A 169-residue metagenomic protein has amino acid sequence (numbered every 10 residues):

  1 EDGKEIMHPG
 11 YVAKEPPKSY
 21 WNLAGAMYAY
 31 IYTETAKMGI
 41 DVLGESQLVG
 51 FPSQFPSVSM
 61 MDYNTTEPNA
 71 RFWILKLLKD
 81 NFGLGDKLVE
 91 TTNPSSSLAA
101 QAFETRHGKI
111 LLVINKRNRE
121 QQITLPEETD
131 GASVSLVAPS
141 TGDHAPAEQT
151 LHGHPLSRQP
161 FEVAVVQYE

Functional and structural regions predicted by a protein language model:
E1-K76, D80, L88-L98: Aromatic/acidic polysaccharide-binding cleft in carbohydrate-active enzymes
T35, L75, L111, V134 (+1 more regions): Hydrophobic, well-ordered secondary-structure elements that form the walls of internal hydrophobic environments
G44-L48, V113-N115, L125-E127, A138 (+1 more regions): Active-site proximal loops enriched in glycine and acidic residues that flank catalytic Cys/His/Asp and coordinate
G83-V89, G131, F161: Glycine-centered loop/turn motifs
P94-D130: Carbohydrate-binding surface patches
T105, A138-P139, T150: Acidic surface patches and DE-rich sequence motifs
E128-D143: Solvent-exposed beta-hairpin/edge-strand motifs
A147-E169: C-terminal beta-strand-rich structural cap/linker in extracellular carbohydrate-active enzymes
